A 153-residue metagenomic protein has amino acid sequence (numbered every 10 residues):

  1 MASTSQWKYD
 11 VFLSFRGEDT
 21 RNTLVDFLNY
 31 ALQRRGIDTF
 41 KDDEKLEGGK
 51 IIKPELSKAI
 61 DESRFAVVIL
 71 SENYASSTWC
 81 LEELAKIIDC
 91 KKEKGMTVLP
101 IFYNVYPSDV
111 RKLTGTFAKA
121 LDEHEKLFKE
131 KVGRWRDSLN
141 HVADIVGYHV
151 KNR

Functional and structural regions predicted by a protein language model:
M1-F65: Conserved N-terminal substructure of TIR/SEFIR domains
M1-V11, N22-D26, Y106-R153: C-terminal interaction surface of TIR/SEFIR-family domains
S14, N29-Q33, F40, S57-R64 (+6 more regions): Amphipathic alpha-helical interaction motifs in eukaryotic regulatory proteins
S14-E18, R35, F40-E44, G49 (+5 more regions): Structured beta-strand/turn binding interfaces of compact recognition modules in eukaryotic regulators
R21, L32, G36, I60 (+6 more regions): Eukaryotic basic, amphipathic alpha-helical target segments in cytosolic regions
T23-V25, F40-D43, K50, S77-W79 (+3 more regions): Intrinsically disordered, low-complexity regions enriched in proline, serine, glycine and charged residues
K58, E62, I69-K119: Amphipathic helical hotspot of TIR/SEFIR-family domains
